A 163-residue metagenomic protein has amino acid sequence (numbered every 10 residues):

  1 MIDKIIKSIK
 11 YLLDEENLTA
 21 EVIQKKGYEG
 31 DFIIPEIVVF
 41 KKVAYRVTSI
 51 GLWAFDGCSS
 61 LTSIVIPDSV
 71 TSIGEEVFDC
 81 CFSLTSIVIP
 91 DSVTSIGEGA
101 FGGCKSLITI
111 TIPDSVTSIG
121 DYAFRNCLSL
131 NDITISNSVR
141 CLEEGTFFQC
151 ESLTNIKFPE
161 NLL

Functional and structural regions predicted by a protein language model:
M1-I6, V38: Short acidic-hydrophobic surface loop/beta-edge motif
K10-L18, K26-S49, S59-S72, F82-S95 (+3 more regions): Structural signature of tandem-repeat unit edges
V22, L52-A54, G74-V77, G97-G102 (+2 more regions): Consensus positions within tandem repeat domains that build extended binding/scaffold surfaces
